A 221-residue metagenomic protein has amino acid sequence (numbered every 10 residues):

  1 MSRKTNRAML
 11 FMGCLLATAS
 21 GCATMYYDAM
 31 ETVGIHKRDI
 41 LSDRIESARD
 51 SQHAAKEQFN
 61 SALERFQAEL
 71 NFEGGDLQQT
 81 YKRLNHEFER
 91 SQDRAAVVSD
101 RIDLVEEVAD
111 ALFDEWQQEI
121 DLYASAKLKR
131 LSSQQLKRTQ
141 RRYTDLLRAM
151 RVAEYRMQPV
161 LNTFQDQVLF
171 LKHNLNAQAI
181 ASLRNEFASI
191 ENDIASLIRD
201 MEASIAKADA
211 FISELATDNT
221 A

Functional and structural regions predicted by a protein language model:
M1-F11: Bacterial N-terminal signal peptides that target proteins for export
T18-G21: C-terminal motif of bacterial Sec signal peptides marking the signal peptidase cleavage site
A23-M25: Bacterial signal peptide processing site
Y27, G34, L41, L70-E73 (+11 more regions): Amphipathic alpha-helical coiled-coil segments and their boundaries
R38, S42-I120: Early exported N-terminus immediately downstream of N-terminal targeting peptides
R101-E186: Extended amphipathic alpha-helical interaction segments
D193-A221: A cross-kingdom marker for long, charged
